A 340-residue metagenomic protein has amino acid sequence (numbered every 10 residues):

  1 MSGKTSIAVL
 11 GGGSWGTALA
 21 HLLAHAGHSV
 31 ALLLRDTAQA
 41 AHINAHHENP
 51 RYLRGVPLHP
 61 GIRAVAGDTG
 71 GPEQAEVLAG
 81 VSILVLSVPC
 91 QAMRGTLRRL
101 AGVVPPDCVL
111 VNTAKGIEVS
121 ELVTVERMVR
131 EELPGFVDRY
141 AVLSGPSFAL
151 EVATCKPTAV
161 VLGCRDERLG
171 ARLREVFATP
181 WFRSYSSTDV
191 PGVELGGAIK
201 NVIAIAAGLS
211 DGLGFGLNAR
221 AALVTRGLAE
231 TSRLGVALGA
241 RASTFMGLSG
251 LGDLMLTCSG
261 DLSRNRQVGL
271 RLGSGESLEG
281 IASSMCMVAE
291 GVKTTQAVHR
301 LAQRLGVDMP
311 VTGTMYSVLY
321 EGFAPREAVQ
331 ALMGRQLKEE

Functional and structural regions predicted by a protein language model:
M1-V56, R63-G67: NAD(P)+-binding Rossmann beta1-loop-alpha1 motif at the extreme N-terminus of oxidoreductases
R54-G67, F136-D138, P180-F182, V307: A short helix-to-beta-strand connector/capping loop
A64-G71, E76-P157, L173: Rossmann-like NAD(P)(H) cofactor-binding subdomain of soluble oxidoreductases
A92, V103, M128-R139, P157-I205 (+1 more regions): Internal alpha-helical scaffold of NAD(P)-dependent oxidoreductase catalytic cores
N112, D138-S144, S184-T188, M246-G247 (+1 more regions): General beta-strand structural signal in soluble alpha/beta enzymes
A207-D211, V236-M246, G250-E340: NAD(P)-dependent Rossmann-like dehydrogenase/reductase catalytic/cofactor-binding core
